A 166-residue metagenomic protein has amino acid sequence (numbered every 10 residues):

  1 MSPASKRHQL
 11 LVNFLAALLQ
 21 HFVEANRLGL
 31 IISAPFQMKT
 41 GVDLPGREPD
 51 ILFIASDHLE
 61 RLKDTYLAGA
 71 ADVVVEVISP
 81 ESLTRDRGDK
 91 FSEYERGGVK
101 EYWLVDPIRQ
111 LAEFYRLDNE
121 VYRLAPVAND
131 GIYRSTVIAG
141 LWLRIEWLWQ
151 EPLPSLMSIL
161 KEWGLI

Functional and structural regions predicted by a protein language model:
M1-I166: Gly/Pro/Ser/Thr-rich low-complexity, intrinsically disordered segments predominantly at protein N-termini
